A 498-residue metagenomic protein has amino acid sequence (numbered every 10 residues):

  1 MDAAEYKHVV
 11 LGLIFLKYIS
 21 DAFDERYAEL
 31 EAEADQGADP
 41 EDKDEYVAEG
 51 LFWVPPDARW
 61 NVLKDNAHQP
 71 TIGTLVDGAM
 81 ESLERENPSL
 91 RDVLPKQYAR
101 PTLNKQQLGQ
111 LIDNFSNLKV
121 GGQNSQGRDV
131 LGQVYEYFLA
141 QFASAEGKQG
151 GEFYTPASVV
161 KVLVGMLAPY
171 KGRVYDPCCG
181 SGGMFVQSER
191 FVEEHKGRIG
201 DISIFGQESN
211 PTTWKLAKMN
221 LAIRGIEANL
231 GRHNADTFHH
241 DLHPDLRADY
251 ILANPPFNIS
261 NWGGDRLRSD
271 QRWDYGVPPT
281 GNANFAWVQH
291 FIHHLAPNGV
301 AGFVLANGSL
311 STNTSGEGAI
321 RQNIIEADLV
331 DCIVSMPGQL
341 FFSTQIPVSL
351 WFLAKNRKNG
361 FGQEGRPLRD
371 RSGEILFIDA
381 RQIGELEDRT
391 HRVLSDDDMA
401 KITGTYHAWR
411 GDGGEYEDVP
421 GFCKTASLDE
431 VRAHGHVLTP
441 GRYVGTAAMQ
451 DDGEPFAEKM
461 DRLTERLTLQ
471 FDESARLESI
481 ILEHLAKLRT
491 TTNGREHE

Functional and structural regions predicted by a protein language model:
M1-Y170, N229-L242, S335-G338, N356 (+3 more regions): Non-catalytic, mostly N-terminal accessory regions of nucleic-acid modification and defense proteins
Y6, V10-Y18, L163, W214 (+1 more regions): Conserved Class I SAM-dependent methyltransferase catalytic core
K17-L30, F142, V192, K196 (+4 more regions): A generic secondary-structure signal for well-formed alpha-helical elements
P101, N124, C178, G206-N210 (+10 more regions): Hydrophobic alpha-helical scaffolding
Q149-A253, N258-W262, L267-S269, D274 (+5 more regions): Conserved S-adenosyl-L-methionine
R247-A248, R272, N282-N284, N298-A306 (+7 more regions): Active-site lining segments that contact anionic ligands and/or coordinate catalytic metals
S260-G264, G302-F303, T312-S315, I333 (+3 more regions): Extended hydrophobic-aromatic, low-complexity segments
W262-N282, G308-E317, P337-S343, R389-L394 (+1 more regions): Short, contiguous acidic/charged loop-to-helix segments that flank catalytic cores in large enzymes
